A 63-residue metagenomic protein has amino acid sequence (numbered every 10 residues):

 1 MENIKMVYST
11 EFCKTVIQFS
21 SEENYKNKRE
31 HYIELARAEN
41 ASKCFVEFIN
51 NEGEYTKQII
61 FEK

Functional and structural regions predicted by a protein language model:
M1-V16: Short aromatic-glycine-(Arg/Gly/Cys) micro-motifs in beta-strand/loop hairpins
M6, I17-Q18, A41, F45: Intrinsic disorder/low-complexity segments
V7-S9, S20, I49, E62: A structural detector for beta-sheet-dominated domains
F12-K26: A short, exposed loop/beta-hairpin motif centered on an aromatic-Gly-Thr core
K26-R29, I33, R37: Residue-level detector of alpha-helical secondary structure
A36-K63: Short, mixed-charge low-complexity intrinsically disordered segments
